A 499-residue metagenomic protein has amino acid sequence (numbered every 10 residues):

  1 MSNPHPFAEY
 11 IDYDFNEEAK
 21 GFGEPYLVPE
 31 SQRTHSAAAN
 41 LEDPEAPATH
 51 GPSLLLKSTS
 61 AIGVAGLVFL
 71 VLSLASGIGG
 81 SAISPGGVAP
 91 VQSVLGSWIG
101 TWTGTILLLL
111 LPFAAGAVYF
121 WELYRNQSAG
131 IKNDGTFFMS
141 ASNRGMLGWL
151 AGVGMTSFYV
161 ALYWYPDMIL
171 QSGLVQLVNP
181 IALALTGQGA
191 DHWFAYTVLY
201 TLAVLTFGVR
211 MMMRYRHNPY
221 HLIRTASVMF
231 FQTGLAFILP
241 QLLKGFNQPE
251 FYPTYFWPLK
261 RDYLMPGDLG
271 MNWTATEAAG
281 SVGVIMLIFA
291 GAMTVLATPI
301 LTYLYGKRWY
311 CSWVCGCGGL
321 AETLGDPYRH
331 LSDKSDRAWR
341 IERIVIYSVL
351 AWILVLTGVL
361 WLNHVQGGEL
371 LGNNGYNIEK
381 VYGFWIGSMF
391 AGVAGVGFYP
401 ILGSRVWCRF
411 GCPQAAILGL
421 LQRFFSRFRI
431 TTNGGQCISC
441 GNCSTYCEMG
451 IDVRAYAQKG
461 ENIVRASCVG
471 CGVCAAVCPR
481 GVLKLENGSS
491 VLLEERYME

Functional and structural regions predicted by a protein language model:
S2-E461, A466, G481-E499: Non-ligating segments of multi-cofactor redox enzymes
